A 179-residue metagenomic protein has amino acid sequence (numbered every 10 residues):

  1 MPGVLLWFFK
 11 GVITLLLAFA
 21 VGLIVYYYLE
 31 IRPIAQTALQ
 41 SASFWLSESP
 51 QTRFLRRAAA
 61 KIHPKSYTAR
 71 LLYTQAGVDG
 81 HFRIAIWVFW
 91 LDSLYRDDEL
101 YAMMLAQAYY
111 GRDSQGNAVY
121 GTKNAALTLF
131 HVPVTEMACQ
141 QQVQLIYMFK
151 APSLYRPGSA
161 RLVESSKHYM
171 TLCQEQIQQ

Functional and structural regions predicted by a protein language model:
M1-Q179: Juxtamembrane regions of bacterial inner-membrane/periplasmic proteins, predominantly the peptidoglycan biogenesis
